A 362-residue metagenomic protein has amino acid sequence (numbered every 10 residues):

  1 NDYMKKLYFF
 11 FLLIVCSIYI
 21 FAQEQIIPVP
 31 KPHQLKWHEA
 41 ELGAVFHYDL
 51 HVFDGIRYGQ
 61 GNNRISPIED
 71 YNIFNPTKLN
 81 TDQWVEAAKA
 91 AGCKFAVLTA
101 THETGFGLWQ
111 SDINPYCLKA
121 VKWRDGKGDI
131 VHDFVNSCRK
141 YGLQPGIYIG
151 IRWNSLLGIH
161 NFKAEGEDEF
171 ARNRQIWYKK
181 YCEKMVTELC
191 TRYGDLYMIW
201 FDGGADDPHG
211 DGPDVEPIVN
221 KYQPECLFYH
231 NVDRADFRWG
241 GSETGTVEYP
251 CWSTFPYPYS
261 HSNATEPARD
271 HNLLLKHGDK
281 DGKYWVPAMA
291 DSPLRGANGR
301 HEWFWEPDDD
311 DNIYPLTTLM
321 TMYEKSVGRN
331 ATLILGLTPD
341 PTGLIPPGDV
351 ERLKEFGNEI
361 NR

Functional and structural regions predicted by a protein language model:
N1-E24: Bacterial Sec-dependent N-terminal signal peptides
Q23-R362: Mature catalytic domains of secreted/periplasmic carbohydrate-active enzymes
